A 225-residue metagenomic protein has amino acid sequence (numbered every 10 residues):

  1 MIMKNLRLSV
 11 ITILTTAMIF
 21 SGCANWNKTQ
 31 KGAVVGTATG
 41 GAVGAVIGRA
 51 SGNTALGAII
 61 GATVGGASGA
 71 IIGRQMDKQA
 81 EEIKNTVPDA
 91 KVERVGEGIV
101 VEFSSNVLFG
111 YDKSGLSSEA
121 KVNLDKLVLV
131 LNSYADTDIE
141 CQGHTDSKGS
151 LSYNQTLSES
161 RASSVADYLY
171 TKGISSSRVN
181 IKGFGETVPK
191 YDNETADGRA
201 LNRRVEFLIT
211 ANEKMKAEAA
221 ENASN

Functional and structural regions predicted by a protein language model:
I2-I13: Bacterial N-terminal signal peptides that target proteins for export
I19-G22: C-terminal motif of bacterial Sec signal peptides marking the signal peptidase cleavage site
A24-E82: Short, low-complexity, glycine-enriched hydrophobic/amphipathic alpha-helices that associate with lipid bilayers
A45, R49, A70, R74 (+4 more regions): Structured segments of extracytoplasmic/periplasmic soluble domains in secreted or envelope-associated proteins
Q75, Q79, I83, A120-N123 (+4 more regions): Stable alpha-helical elements in mature extracytoplasmic
M76-F103, V107: Amphipathic, membrane-active segments
N85-T86, F109-G143, Y170, N202 (+2 more regions): Periplasmic peptidoglycan-binding/anchoring modules of Gram-negative envelope and division proteins
H144-E218: Periplasmic OmpA-like peptidoglycan-binding domain that tethers envelope proteins to the cell wall
